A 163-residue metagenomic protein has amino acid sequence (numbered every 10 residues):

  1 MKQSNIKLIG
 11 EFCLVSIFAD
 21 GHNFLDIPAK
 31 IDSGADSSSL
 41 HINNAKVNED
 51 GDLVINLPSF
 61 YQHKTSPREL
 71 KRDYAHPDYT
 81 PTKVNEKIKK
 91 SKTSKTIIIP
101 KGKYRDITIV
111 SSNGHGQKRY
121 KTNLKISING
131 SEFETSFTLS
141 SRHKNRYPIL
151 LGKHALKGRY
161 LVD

Functional and structural regions predicted by a protein language model:
M1-D163: Pepsin/retropepsin-fold aspartyl endopeptidases
